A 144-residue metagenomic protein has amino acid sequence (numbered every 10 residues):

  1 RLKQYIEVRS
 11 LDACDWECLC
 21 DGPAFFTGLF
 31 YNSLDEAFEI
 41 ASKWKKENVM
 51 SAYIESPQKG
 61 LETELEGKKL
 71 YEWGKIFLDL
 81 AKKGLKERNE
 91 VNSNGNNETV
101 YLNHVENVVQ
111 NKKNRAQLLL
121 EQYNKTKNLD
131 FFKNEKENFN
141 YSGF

Functional and structural regions predicted by a protein language model:
R1-F144: C-terminal accessory/tail domains of diverse enzymes
